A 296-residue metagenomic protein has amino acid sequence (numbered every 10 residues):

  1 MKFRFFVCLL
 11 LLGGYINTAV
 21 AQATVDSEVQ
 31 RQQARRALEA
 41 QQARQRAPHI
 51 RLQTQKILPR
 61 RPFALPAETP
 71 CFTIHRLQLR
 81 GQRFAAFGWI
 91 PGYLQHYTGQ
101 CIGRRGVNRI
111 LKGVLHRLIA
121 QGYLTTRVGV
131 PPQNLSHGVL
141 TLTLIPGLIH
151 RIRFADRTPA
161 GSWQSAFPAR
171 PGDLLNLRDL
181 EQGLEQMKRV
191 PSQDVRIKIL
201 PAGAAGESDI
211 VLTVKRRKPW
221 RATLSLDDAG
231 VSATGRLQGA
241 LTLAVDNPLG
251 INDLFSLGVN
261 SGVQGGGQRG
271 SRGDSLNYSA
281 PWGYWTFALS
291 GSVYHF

Functional and structural regions predicted by a protein language model:
M1-V7: Bacterial N-terminal signal peptides that target proteins for export
V7-Y15: Bacterial N-terminal signal peptides
I16-A21: Sec/Tat signal peptide C-region and signal peptidase I cleavage site
Q22-G230, T242, V259-G273: Periplasmic polypeptide-binding modules associated with outer-membrane biogenesis and secretion
V195, W220-A222, L249-F255, G283-L289: Repeated loop/turn-to-beta-strand initiation elements of outer-membrane beta-barrel proteins
V231-A233, S279: Beta-stranded membrane pore/translocator domains
L241-V245, L276-A280: Residues on the lipid-exposed face of transmembrane beta-strands in outer-membrane beta-barrel proteins
S292-F296: Outer-membrane beta-barrel translocator/channel fold
